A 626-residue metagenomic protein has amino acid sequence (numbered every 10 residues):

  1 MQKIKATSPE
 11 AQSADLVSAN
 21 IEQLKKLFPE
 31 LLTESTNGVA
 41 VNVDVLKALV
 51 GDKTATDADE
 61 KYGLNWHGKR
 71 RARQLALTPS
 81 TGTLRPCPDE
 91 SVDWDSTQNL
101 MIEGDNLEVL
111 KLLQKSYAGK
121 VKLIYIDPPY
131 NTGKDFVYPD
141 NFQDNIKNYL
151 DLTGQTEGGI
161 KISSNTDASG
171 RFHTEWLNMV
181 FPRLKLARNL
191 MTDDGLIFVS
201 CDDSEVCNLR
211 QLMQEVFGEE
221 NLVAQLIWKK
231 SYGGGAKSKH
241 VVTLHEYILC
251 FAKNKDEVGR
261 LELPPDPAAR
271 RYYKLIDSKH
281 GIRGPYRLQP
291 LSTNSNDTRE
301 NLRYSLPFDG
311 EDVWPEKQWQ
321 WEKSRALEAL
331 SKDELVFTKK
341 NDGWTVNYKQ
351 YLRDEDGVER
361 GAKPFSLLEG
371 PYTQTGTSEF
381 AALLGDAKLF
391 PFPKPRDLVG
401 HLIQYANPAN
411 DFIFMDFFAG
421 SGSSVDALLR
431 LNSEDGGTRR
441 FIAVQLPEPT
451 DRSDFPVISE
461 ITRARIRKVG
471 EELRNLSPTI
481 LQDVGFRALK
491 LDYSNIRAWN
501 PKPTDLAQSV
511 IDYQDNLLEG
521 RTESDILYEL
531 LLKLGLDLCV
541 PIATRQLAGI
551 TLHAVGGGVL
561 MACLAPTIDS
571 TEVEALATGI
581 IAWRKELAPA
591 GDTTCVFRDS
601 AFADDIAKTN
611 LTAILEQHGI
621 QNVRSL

Functional and structural regions predicted by a protein language model:
M1-Y125, Y130-P182, F597-A603: DnaQ-like (DEDDh/DEDDy) 3′-5′ exonuclease domain used for proofreading and 3′-end trimming on nucleic acids
Q2, R430-L626: PRPP-dependent phosphoribosyltransferase catalytic core
W66, D140-K147, L177, S204-L209 (+1 more regions): Conserved S-adenosyl-L-methionine
N106-V109, S116, M179-L184, L190 (+3 more regions): Phosphate/ATP-binding catalytic cores across multiple sugar-kinase/actin-like superfamilies, primarily ASKHA
G119-V137, M213, F414-L428, D492 (+1 more regions): Conserved proline-anchored active-site loop of SAM-dependent methyltransferases that bridges a beta-strand
K120-L196, S204, H245-E246, G259-N296 (+2 more regions): SAM-dependent methyltransferase catalytic-core segment centered on the flexible catalytic loop and adjoining short
V180, D193-D194, D203-E262: Signature of N6-adenine DNA methyltransferases within the class I
G235, N254-A382: Active-site-adjacent helix-turn-beta-strand microarchitecture at beta-sheet edges that either contains or buttresses
